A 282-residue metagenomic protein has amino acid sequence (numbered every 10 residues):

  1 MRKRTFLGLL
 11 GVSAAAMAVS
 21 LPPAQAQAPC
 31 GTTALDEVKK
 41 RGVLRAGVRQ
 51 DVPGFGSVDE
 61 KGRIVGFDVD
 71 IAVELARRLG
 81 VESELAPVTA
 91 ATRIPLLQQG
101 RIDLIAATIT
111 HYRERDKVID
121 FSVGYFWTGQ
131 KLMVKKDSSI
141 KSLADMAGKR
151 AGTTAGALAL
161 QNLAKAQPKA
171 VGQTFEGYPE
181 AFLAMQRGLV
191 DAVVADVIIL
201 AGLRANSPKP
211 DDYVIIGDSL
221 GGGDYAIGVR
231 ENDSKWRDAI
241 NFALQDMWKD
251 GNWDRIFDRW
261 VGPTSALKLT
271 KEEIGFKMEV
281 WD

Functional and structural regions predicted by a protein language model:
M1-T5, A14-A26: N-terminal twin-arginine translocation
Q27-A28, L158-F175, D212-Y213, L244-D282: Ligand-binding clefts/hinges and TM-proximal coupling segments of bilobed small-molecule sensing domains
A28-P29, D70-R78, R150, A157 (+1 more regions): Extended ligand-binding regions for polar small-molecule ligands
A28-T108: Extracytoplasmic small-molecule ligand-binding "clamshell" domains of the periplasmic binding protein/Venus flytrap
G31, L85-P95, S138, A157 (+3 more regions): Short helix-initiation/N-cap motifs at beta->coil->alpha
T92-P95, T108-K117, N162-K165, D191-G221: A ligand-binding cleft/hinge motif common to bilobed small-molecule-binding domains
F126-V134, V197, A201-N241, P263-D282: Periplasmic-binding protein-like
V134-A151: Flexible hinge/capping segments at coil-to-helix
